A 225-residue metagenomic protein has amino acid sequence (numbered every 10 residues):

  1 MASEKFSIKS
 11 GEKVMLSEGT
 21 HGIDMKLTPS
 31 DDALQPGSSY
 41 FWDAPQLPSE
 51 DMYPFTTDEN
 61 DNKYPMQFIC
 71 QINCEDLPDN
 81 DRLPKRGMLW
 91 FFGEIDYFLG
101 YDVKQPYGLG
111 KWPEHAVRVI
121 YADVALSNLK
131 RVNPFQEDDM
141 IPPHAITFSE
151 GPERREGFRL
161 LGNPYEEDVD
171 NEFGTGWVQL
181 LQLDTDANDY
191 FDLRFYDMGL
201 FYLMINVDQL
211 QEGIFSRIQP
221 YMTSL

Functional and structural regions predicted by a protein language model:
M1-L225: Preference for intrinsically disordered or flexible, low-complexity segments and adjacent hinge/connector residues
